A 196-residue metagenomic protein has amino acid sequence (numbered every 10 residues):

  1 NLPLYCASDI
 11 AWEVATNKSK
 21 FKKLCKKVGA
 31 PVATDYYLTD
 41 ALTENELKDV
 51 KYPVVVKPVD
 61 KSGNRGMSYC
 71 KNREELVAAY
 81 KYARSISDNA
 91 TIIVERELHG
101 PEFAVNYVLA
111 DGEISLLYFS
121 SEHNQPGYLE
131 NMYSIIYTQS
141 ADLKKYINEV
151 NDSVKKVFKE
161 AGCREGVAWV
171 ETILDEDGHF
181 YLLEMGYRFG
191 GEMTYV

Functional and structural regions predicted by a protein language model:
N1-N45: Conserved N-proximal alpha/beta basic substrate-recognition cap immediately N-terminal to, or forming the N-lobe
S8, P58-S62, F189: Short, histidine-centered active-site or binding-site loop motifs used for metal coordination, general acid-base
S8-W12, T138-K144: A short acidic, glycine-rich active-site loop that binds or catalyzes chemistry on phosphate/adenosine moieties
E13-S19, G66, G127-L129: Short, charged, surface-exposed secondary-structure boundary motifs
K26-L117: Rossmann-like NAD(P)H-binding beta-loop-alpha module
C70-R73, K144-N151: Electropositive phosphate-/nucleotide-binding environments in soluble metabolic enzymes
A83-N89, E97-S140, N148-L182, G186-T194: Phosphate-binding core of ATP-grasp and ATP-grasp-like enzymes
